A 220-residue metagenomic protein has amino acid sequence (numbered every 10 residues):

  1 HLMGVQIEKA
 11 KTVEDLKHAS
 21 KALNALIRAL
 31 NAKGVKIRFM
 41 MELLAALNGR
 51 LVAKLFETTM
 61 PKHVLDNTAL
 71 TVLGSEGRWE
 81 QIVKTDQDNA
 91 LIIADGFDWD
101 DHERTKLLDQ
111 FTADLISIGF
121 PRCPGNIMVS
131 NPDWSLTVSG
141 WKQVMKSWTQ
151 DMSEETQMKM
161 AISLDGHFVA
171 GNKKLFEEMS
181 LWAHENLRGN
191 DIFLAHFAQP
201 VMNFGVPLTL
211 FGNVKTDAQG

Functional and structural regions predicted by a protein language model:
M3-G220: A nucleotide- and high-energy phosphate-metabolite-utilizing enzyme signature
